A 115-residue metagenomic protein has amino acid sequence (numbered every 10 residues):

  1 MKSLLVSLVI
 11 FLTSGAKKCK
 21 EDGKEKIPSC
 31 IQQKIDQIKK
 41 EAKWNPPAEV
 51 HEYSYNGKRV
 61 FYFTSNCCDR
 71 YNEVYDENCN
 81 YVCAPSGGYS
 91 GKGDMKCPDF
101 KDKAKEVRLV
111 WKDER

Functional and structural regions predicted by a protein language model:
K2-L4, K17-R59, T64-R115: N- and C-terminal low-complexity/disordered segments
L4-L12: Sec-dependent N-terminal signal peptides
